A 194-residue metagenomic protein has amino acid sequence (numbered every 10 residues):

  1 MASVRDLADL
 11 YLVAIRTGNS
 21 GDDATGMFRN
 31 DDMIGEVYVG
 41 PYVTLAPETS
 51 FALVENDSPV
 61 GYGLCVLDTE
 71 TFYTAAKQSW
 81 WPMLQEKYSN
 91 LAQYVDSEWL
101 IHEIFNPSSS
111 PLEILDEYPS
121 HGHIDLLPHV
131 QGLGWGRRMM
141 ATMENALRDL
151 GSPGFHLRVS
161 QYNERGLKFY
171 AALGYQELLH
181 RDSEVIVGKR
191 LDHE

Functional and structural regions predicted by a protein language model:
M1-L12: A short beta-loop-alpha structural element at the N-terminal edge of CoA-dependent acyl/N-acetyltransferase catalytic
N19-Y38, T74-Q78, P82-Q85: Conserved GNAT-fold acetyl-CoA-binding loop/helix
M27-S50, E55-N56: Active-site rim helix/loop that mediates acceptor-substrate recognition in acyltransferases
A52, S58-L67: Conserved beta-strand in the GNAT
E70, A76, R158-V159, A171 (+1 more regions): Conserved catalytic-core motifs of GNAT/GCN5-like acyltransferases
E70-H123: Conserved acyl-donor/pantetheine-binding loop and adjacent beta-alpha core of acyl/acetyltransferases and related
Y118-S120, L147-S160, R181: Conserved GNAT acetyl-CoA-binding A-motif
H123, G132-D149, K168-A172: Conserved acetyl-CoA-binding loop-helix of GNAT-fold acetyltransferases
